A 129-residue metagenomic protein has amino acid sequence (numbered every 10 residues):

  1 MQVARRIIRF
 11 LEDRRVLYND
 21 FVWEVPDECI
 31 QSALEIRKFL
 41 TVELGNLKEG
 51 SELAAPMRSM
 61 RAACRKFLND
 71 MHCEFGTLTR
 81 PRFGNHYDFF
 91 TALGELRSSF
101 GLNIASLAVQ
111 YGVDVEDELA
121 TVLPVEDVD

Functional and structural regions predicted by a protein language model:
R5-I104: Structured extramembrane domains adjacent to transmembrane segments
G94-R97, G101-D129: Eukaryote-biased recognition of C-terminal alpha-helical segments
